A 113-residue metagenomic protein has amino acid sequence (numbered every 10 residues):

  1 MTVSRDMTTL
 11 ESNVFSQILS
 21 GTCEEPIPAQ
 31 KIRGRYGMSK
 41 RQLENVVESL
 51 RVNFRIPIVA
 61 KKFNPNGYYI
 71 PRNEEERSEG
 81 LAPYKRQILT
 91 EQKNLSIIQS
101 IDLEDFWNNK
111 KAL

Functional and structural regions predicted by a protein language model:
M1-S16: Short alpha-helical segments that sit at the start of domains
I18-E25, S39: Short helix-capping/hinge SLiMs at alpha-helix to coil transitions
P28-R35: A short acidic, leucine-rich amphipathic alpha-helix
M38-S49: Short amphipathic alpha-helical interaction segments
R51-K62: A short, conserved structural fragment
K62-R72: Minor-groove-contacting beta-hairpin "wing" of winged helix-turn-helix DNA-binding domains
I70-G80: Nucleotide-sugar-dependent glycosyltransferase catalytic core
S78-L113: Long, low-complexity, charge-rich intrinsically disordered regions
